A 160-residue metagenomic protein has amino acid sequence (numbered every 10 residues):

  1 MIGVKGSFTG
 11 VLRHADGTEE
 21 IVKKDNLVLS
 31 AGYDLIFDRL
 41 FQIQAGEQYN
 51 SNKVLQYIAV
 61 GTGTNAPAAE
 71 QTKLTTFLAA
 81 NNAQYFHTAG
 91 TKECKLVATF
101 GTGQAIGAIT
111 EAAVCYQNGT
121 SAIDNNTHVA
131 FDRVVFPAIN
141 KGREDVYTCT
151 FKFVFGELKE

Functional and structural regions predicted by a protein language model:
M1-T110, Q117-E160: Small cysteine-rich, disulfide-bonded extracellular modules of the LU/uPAR three-finger superfamily and closely related
